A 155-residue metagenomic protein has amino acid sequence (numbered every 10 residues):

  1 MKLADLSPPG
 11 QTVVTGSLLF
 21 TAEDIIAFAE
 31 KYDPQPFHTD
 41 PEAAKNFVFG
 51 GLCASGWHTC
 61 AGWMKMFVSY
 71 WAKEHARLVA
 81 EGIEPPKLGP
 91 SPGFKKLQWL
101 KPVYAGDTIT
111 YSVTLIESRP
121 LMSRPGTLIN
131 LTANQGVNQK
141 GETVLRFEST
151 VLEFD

Functional and structural regions predicted by a protein language model:
M1-P92: Hot-dog-fold acyl-thioester-processing enzymes
M1-V14, W99-D155: HotDog/MaoC-like acyl-thioester-processing domains
D40, A61-A80, Q98-T108, S112 (+1 more regions): Short, Lys/Arg-enriched charge-dense amphipathic segments
P90-K95, Y111: Short beta-strand or tight-loop elements that sit immediately N-terminal to catalytic metal-binding acidic residues
